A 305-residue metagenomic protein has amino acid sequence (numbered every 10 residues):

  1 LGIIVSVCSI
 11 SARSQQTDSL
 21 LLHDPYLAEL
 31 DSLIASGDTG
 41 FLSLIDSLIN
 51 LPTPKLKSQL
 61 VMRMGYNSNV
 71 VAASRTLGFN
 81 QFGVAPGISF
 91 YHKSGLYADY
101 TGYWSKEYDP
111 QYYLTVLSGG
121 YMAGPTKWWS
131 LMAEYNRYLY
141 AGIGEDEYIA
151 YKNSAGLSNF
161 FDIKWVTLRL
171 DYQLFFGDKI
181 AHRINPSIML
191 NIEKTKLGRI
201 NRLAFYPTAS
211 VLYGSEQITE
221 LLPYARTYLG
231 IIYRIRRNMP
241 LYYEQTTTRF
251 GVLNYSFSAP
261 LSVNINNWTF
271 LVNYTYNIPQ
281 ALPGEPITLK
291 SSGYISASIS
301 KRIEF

Functional and structural regions predicted by a protein language model:
L1-P54, E304-F305: Cleavable N-terminal export/targeting peptides
S32-K93: Outer-membrane beta-barrel initiation region
N50-Q59, P125-S130, D162-W165, E193-F205 (+2 more regions): Short loop/turn motifs that connect adjacent beta-strands in outer-membrane beta-barrel proteins
M62-S68, F90, A98-G102, A133-R137 (+3 more regions): Transmembrane beta-barrel strands of outer-membrane/channel proteins
M64-Y66, P86-H92, G119-A123, L157-I163 (+6 more regions): Residues on the lipid-exposed face of transmembrane beta-strands in outer-membrane beta-barrel proteins
A73-F82, Y103-L114, A141-Y151, F175-R183 (+2 more regions): Solvent-exposed loop/turn segments connecting transmembrane beta-strands in outer-membrane beta-barrel proteins
Q173-P283, I303-F305: Outer-membrane beta-barrel transmembrane domain signature
L289-F305: Outer-membrane beta-barrel "beta-signal"
